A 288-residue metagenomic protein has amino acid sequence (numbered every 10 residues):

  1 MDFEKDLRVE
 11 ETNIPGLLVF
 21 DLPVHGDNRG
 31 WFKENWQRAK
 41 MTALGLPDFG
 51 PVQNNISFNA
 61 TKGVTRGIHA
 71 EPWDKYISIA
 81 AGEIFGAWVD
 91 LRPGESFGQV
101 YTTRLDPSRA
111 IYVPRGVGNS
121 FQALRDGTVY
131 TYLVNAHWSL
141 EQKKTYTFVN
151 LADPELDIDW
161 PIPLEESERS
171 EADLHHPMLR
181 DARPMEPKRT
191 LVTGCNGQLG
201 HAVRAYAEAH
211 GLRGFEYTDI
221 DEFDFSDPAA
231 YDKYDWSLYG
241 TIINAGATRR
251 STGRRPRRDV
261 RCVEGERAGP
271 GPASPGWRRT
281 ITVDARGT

Functional and structural regions predicted by a protein language model:
M1-L105, R125-G127, V134-K188: Non-catalytic, conserved peripheral segments adjacent to functional cores
L105-L124: Conserved SET/PR-domain catalytic core that frames the SAM/AdoMet-binding pocket
K188-H210: N-terminal Rossmann NAD(P)H-binding glycine-rich loop of SDR-like oxidoreductase domains
R189, G240-T241, R279: Structural motif
G211-K233: Adenosine-cofactor binding site in Rossmann-like domains, unifying the SAM/SAH pocket of S-adenosylmethionine-dependent
I220, F225, A247, V283-A285: Active-site loop/turn elements of alpha/beta-hydrolase fold enzymes, especially the short glycine-/histidine-rich
P228-G265: NAD(P)H-binding glycine-rich loop region in Rossmannoid oxidoreductase-like domains and their noncatalytic homologs
G265-T288: Conserved Rossmann-fold NAD(P)-dependent oxidoreductase catalytic core, especially the SDR/UDP-sugar
